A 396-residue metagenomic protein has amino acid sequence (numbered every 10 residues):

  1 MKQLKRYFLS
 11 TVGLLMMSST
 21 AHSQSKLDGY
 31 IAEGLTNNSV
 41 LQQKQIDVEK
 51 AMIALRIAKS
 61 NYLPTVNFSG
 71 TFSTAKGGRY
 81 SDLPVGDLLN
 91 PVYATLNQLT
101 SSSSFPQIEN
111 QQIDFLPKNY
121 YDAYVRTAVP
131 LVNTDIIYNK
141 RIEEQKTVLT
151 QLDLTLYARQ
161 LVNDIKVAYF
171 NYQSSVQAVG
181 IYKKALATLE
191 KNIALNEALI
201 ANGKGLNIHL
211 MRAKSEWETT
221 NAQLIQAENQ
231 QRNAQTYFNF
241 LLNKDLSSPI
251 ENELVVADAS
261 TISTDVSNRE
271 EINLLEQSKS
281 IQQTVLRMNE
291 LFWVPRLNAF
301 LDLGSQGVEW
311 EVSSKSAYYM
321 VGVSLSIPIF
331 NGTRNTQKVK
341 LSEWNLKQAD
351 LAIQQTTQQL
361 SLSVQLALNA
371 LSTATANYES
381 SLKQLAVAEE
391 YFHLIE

Functional and structural regions predicted by a protein language model:
M1-E33, S69, G78-N110, E228-I262: Terminal intrinsically disordered/low-complexity segments used for targeting and assembly
Q3, G29, I53-L55, L152-N268 (+2 more regions): Periplasmic alpha-helical coiled-coil/stalk elements that build and connect Gram-negative outer-membrane
H22-R79, K204, L242-Q283, T357 (+1 more regions): Bacterial Sec-pathway N-terminal export signals of envelope proteins
N37, N67-F115, K204, T264-Q277 (+3 more regions): Primarily recognizes Gram-negative and organellar outer-membrane beta-barrels
Q42, T65-Y80, Q112-K118, A128-L156 (+3 more regions): Small/polar (Gly/Ser/Thr/Ala-rich) solvent-exposed segments that form structured loops/beta-strands/short helices used
Q43-A58, Y157, N163-G180, A198 (+5 more regions): Amphipathic alpha-helical coiled-coil segments
Y120-D122, V167, R212, E276 (+2 more regions): Transmembrane beta-barrel architecture of outer-membrane proteins
Y124-R126, Y169, N298, G322-S324 (+1 more regions): Membrane-embedded beta-strand positions in outer-membrane beta-barrel channels/transporters
